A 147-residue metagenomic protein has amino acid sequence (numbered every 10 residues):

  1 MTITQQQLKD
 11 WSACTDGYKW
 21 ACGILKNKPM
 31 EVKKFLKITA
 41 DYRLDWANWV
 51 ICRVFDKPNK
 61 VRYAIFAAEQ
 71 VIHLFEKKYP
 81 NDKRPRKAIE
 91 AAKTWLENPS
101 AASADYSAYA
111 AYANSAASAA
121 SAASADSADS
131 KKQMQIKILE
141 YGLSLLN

Functional and structural regions predicted by a protein language model:
M1-N147: Short, glycine-biased loop/turn motifs at secondary-structure junctions and in low-complexity Ser/Thr/Pro-rich termini
